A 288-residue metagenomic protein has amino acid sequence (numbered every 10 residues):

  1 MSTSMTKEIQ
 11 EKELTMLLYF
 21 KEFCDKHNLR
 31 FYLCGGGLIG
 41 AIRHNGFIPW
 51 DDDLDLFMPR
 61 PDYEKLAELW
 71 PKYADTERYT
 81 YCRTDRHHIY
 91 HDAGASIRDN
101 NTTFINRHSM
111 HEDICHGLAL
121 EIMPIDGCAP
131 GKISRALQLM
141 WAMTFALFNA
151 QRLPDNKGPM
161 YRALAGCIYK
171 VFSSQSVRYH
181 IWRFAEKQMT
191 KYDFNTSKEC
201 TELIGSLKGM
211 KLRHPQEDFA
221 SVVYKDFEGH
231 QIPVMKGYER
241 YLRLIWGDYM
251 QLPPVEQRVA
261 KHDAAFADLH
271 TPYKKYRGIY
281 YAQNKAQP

Functional and structural regions predicted by a protein language model:
S2-H27, W70-P130, N149-W246, L252-P288: Conserved catalytic core of two-metal-ion nucleotidyltransferases
K21-L54, M58-E64, E217, L244-I245: Active-site nucleotide-donor binding segment shared across nucleotidyl transfer reactions
L66-E68: Conserved SAM-binding loop
G131-L137: A short secondary-structure junction signal
M140-W141: Short, His- and charge-rich active-site/binding loops that engage polyanionic ligands
